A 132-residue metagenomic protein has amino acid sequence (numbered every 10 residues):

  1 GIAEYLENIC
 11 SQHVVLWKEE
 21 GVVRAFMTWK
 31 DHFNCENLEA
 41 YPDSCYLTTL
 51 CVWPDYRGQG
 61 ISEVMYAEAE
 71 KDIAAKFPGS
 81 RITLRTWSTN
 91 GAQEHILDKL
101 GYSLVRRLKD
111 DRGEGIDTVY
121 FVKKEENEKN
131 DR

Functional and structural regions predicted by a protein language model:
G1-E19, N34: Active-site rim helix/loop that mediates acceptor-substrate recognition in acyltransferases
V15, T83, L100, R106-R132: C-terminal "cap" of GNAT-fold acetyltransferases
V22-F33, Y46, C51: Conserved beta-strand in the GNAT
F33-Y41: A short, polar/charged loop-to-alpha-helix boundary motif
L47-G58, T86-S88: A short, internal acetyl-CoA/4′-phosphopantetheine-binding micro-motif in the GNAT/acyltransferase core
V52, G58-K71, H95, K99: Conserved acetyl-CoA-binding loop-helix of GNAT-fold acetyltransferases
E63, S88-R107: Conserved active-site alpha-helix within GNAT-family acetyltransferase domains
I73-T86: Conserved GNAT acetyl-CoA-binding A-motif
